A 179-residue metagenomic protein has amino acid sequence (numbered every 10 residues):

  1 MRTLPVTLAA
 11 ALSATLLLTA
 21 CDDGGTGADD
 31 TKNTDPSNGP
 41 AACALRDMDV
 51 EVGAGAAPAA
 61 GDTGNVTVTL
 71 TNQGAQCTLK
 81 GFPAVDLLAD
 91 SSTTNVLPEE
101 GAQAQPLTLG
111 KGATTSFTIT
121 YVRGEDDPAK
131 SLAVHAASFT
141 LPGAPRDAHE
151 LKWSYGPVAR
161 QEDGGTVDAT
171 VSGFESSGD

Functional and structural regions predicted by a protein language model:
M1-L8: Bacterial N-terminal signal peptides that target proteins for export
L16-A20: C-terminal motif of bacterial Sec signal peptides marking the signal peptidase cleavage site
D22-G25: Bacterial signal peptide processing site
N33-P58, S172: Low-complexity, acidic Ser/Thr/Pro/Gly-rich terminal tails and inter-domain linkers that flank the onset of structured
G64-N72: Short, well-ordered beta-strand segments enriched in hydrophobic/aromatic residues
Q73-T94: Short acidic, flexible loop segments centered on an aromatic residue
S92, P98-E125: Intrinsically disordered, low-complexity Pro/Gly/Ser/Thr-rich segments with frequent PxxP/GP/PP motifs and embedded
E125-V167, S177: Terminal connector regions
